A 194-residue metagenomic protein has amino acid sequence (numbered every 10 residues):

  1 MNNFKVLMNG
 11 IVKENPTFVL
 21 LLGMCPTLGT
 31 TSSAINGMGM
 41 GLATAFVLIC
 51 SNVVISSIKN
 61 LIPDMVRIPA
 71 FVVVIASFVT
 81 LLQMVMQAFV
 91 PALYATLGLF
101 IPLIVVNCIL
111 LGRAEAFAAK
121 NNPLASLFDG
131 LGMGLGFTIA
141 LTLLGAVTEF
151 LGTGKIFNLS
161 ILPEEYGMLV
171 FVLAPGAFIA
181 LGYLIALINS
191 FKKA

Functional and structural regions predicted by a protein language model:
N2, L7-T17: N-terminal membrane topogenic signal
K5, A125-A194: C-terminal transmembrane helix-loop-helix hairpin of multi-pass membrane proteins
L22-L28, T44-A45, I49, A76-Q83 (+3 more regions): Hydrophobic core segments of alpha-helical transmembrane domains in multi-pass membrane transport and ion-translocation
A34-C50, A70, Y94-V105, P175: Structural signature of hydrophobic alpha-helical transmembrane segments
L48-I49, V53-V85: A glycine-rich, hydrophobic loop/mini-helix early in the fold
S51-D64, L111-N121, L187-K192: C-terminal ends of transmembrane helices
P63-I75, T96-P102, S126-D129: Cytoplasmic-side transmembrane-helix entry/capping segments in multi-pass membrane proteins
L81-T96: Transmembrane alpha-helix boundary signature
